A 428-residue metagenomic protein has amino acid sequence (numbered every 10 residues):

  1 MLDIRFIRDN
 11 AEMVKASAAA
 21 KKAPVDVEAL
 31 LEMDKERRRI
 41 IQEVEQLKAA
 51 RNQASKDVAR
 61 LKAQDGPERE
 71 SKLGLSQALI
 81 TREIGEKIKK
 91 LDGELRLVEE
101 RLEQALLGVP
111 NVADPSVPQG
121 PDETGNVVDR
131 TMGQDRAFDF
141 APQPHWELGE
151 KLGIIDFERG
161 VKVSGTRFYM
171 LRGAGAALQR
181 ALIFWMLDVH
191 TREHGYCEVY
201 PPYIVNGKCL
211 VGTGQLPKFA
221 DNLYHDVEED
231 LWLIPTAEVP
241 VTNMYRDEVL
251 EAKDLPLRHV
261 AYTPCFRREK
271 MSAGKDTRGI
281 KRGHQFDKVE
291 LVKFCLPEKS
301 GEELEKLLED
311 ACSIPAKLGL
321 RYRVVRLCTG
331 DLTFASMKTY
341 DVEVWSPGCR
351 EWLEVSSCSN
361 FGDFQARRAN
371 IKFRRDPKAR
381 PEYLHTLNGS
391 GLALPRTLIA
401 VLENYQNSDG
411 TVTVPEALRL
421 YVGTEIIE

Functional and structural regions predicted by a protein language model:
M1-R136: N-terminal alpha-helical targeting/anchoring segments
R130-E428: TRNA-recognition modules of translation machinery and tRNA-sensing kinases, especially anticodon-binding
